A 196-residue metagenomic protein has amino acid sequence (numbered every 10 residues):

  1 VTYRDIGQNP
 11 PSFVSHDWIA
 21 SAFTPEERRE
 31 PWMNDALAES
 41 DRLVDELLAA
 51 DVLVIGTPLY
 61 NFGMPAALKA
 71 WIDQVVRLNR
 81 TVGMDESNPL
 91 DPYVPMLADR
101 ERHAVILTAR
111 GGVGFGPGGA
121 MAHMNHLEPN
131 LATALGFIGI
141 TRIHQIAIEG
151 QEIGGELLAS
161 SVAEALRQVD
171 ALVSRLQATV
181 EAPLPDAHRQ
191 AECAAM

Functional and structural regions predicted by a protein language model:
V1-T57, F62-R80, R167-M196: N-terminal beta1-alpha1-beta2 submodule of the flavodoxin-like/Rossmannoid cofactor-binding fold
V1-Y3, I106, I143-Q145: Conserved beta-strand scaffold positions in the cores of enzyme catalytic domains, especially in NTP/NDP-utilizing
I6, A109, I148: Cofactor-binding loop segments of dinucleotide-utilizing enzymes, especially the Rossmann-like FAD- and NAD(P)+-binding
P10, V113, E152-G154: Flexible, glycine-rich phosphate/dinucleotide-binding loops and adjacent beta-alpha linkers at cofactor/substrate
L48, A66, D99, I138-T141: Structured loop/turn residues at beta-strand edges in well-structured enzyme cores
L78-G83, R100, T141-R142: Short, structured loop/turn "capping" segments at alpha-beta junctions
M84-G136: Short, glycine-/small-residue-rich phosphate/pyrophosphate-handling segment
P117-M196: Glycine-rich phosphate/pyrophosphate-binding loop and the adjoining helix
